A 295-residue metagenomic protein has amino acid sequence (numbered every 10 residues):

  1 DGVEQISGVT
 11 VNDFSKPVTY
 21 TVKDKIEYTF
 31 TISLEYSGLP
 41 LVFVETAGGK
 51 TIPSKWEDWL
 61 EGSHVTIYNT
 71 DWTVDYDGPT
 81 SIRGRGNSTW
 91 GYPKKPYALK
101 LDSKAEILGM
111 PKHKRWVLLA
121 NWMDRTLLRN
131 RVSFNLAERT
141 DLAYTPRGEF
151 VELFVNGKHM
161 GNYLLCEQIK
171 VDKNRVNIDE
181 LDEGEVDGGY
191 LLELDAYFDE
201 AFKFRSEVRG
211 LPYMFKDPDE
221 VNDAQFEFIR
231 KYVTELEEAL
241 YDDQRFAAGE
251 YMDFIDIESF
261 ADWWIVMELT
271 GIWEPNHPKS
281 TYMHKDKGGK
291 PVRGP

Functional and structural regions predicted by a protein language model:
G2-D24: Serine/threonine-rich, repeat-prone extracellular segments and beta-strand-based repeat modules of secreted/surface
K16-P17, V22-P295: Phosphate/dinucleotide-binding and metal-coordinating scaffold of catalytic cores in nucleotide-dependent enzymes
